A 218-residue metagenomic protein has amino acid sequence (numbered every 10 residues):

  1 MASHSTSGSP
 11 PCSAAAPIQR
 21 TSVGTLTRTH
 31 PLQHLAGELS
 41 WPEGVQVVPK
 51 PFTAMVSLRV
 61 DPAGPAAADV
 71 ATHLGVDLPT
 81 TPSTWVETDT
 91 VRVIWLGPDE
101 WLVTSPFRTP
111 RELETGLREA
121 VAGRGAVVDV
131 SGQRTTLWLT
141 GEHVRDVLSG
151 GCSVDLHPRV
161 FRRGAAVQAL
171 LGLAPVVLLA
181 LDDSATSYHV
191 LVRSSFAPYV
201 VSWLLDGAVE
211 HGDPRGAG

Functional and structural regions predicted by a protein language model:
M1-G218: Basic, glycine/lysine-rich polyanion-binding surfaces/domains
